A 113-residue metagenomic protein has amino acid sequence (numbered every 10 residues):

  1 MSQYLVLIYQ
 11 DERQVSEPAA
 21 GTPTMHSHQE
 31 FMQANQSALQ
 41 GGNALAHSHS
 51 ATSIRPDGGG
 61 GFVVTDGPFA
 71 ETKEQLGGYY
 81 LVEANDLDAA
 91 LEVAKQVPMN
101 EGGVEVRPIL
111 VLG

Functional and structural regions predicted by a protein language model:
M1-G113: Conserved, structured core segments of small domains
